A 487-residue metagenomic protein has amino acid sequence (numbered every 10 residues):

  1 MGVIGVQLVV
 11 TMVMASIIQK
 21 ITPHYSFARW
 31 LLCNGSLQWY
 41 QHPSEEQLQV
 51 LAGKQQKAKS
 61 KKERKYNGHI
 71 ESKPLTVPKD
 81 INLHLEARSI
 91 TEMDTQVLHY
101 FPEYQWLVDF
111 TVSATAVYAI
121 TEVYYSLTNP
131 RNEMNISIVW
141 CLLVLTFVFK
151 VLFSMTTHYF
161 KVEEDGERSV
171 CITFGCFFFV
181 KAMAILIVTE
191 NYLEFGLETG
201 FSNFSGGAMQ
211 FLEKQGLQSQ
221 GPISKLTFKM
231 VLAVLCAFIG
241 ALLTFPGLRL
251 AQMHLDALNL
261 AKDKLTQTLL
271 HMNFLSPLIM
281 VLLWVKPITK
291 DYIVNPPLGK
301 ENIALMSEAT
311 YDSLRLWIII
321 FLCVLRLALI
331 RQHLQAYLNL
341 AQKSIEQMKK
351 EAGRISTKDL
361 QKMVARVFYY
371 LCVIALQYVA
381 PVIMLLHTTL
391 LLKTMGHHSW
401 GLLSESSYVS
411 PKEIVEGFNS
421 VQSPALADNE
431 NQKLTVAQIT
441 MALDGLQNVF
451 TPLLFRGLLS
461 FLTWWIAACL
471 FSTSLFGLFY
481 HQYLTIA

Functional and structural regions predicted by a protein language model:
M1-S44, P78-T95, H99-A487: Alpha-helical transmembrane segments of secretory-pathway, organelle, and plasma-membrane proteins
T22-S72: Membrane-interface amphipathic/juxtamembrane segments adjacent to transmembrane helices
K54-K65, K73, K150, R326 (+2 more regions): Basic side chains
